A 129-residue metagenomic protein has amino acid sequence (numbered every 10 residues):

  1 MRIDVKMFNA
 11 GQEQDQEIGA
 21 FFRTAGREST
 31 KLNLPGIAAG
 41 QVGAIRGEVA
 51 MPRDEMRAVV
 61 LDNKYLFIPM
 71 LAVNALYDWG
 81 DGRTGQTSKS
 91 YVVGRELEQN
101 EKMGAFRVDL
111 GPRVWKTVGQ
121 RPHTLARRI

Functional and structural regions predicted by a protein language model:
M1-I3: N-terminal onset of structured domains
K6-F8, A50-D54, L76-G80: Solvent-exposed residues in well-ordered beta-strands and their adjoining turns, especially edge/terminal strands
K6-G19: Short aromatic-acidic-glycine turn motif
A20-L61: Intrinsically disordered, low-complexity Pro/Gly/Ser/Thr-rich segments with frequent PxxP/GP/PP motifs and embedded
F22-T24, K64-P69, V92-G94: Short, low-complexity, polar/charged sequence segments that are solvent-exposed and flexible
T30-K31, D78-I129: Acidic, serine/threonine- and proline-rich intrinsically disordered appendage/tail regions
A44, R53-V59, N63-F67, W115-P122 (+1 more regions): Charged, low-complexity helical/coil segments in non-catalytic cytosolic or luminal regions
N63-G80: Internal, hydrophobic beta-strand segments that form the core of beta-sheet-rich folds
